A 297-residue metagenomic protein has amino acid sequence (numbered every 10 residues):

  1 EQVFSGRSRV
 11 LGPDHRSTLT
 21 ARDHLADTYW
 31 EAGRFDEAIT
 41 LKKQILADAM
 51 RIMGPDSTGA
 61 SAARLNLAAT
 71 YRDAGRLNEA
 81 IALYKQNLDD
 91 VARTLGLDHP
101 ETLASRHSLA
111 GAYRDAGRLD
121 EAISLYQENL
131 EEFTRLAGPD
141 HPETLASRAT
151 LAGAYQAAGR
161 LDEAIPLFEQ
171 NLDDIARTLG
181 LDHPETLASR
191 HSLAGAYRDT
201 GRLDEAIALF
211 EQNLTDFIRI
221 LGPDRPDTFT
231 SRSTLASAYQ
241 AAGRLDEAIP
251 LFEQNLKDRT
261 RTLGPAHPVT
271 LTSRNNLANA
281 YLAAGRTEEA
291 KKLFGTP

Functional and structural regions predicted by a protein language model:
E1-P297: Intrinsic-disorder-linked linear interaction elements in eukaryotic regulatory proteins
